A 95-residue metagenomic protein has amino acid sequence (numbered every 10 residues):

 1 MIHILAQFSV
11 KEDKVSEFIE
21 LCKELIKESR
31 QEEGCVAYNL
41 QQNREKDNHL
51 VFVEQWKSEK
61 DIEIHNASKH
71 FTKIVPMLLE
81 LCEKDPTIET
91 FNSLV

Functional and structural regions predicted by a protein language model:
M1-I2, V95: Absolute protein N-terminus
I2-F8: Active-site-flanking beta-strand signature of metal-NTP-handling nucleotidyl enzymes and homologous cyclase-like
A6, F18, C22, Y38 (+2 more regions): Hydrophobic packing within well-folded, soluble alpha/beta domains
V10-V15: Short, surface-exposed ligand-recognition loops at beta-strand->loop->(often short) alpha-helix junctions that present
S16, K57-A67: Short amphipathic alpha-helices within nucleic acid-binding modules
K27-L50: Short, glycine- and small/hydrophobic-rich beta-strand elements in well-ordered beta-sheets
N39-K46, P76-V95: Glycine-rich beta-strand-turn "strand-cap" elements at beta-sheet edges
